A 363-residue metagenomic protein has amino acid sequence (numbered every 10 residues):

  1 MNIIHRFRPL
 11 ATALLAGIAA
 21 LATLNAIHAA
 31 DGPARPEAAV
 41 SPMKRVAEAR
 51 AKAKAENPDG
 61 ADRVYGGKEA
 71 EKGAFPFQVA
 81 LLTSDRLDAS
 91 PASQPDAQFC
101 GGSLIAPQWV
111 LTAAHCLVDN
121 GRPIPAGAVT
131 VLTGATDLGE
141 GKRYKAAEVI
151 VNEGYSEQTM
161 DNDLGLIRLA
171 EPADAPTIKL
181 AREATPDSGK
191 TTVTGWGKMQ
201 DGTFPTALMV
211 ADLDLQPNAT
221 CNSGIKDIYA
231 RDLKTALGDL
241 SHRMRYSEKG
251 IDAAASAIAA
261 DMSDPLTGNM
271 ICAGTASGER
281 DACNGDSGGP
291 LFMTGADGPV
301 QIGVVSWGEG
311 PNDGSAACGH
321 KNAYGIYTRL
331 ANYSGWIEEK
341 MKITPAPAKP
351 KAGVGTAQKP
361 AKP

Functional and structural regions predicted by a protein language model:
N2-L14: Bacterial N-terminal signal peptides that target proteins for export
T12-A22: Bacterial N-terminal signal peptides
L24-A38: Signal peptide processing junction and immediate N-terminal pro/mature segment of secreted/exported proteins
R35-E37, P42, Q98-V118, A126-T130 (+3 more regions): C-terminal subregion of chymotrypsin/trypsin-like serine protease catalytic domains
R45-P91: N-terminal activation segment of mature serine protease catalytic domains
Y65, V129-A173, L180-E183, K198-Q200 (+1 more regions): Conserved catalytic-core segment of clan PA serine endopeptidases
P76-Q78, L82, R86-P107, T159: A conserved glycine-rich beta-strand in the N-terminal activation segment of trypsin-fold
L164, A175-G278: Chymotrypsin/trypsin-fold serine protease catalytic domain
